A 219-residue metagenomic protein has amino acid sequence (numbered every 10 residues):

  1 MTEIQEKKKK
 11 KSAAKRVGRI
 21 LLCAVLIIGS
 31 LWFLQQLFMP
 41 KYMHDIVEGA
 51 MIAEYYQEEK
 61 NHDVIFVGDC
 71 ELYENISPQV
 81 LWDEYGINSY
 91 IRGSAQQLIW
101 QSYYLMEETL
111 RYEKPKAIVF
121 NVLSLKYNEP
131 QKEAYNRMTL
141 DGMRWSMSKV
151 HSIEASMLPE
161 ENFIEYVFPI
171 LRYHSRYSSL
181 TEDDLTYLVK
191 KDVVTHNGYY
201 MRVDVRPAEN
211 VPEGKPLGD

Functional and structural regions predicted by a protein language model:
M1-R16: N-terminal Lys/Arg-rich, disordered targeting/topogenic segments
R16-Q36: Hydrophobic membrane-insertion alpha-helices, especially the h-region of bacterial N-terminal signal peptides
L34-Y42, N88-Q96, K215-D219: Acidic/glycine-enriched edge-of-secondary-structure segments
F38-Q57: Alpha-helical transmembrane signal-anchor/signal-peptide segments
Y56-N61, R111-E113: Flexible, charged surface loops at secondary-structure boundaries
V67, E71-S156: Membrane-embedded segments
Y135-D219: Secreted/periplasmic serine-hydrolase-like ester/acetyl group-modifying domain
